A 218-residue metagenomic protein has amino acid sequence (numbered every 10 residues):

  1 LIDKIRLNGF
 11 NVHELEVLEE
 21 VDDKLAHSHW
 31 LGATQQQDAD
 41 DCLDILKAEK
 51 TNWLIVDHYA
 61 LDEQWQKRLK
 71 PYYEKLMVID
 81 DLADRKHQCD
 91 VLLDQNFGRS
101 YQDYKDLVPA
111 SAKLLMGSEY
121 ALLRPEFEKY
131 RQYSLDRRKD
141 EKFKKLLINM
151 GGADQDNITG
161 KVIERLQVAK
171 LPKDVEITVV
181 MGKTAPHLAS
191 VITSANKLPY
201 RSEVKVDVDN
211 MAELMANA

Functional and structural regions predicted by a protein language model:
L1-D40: Conserved nucleotide-sugar phosphate-binding/catalytic loop shared by glycosyltransferases and other
I2-G9, W65-L69, L107, A189-L198: Short, aromatic/basic amphipathic alpha-helical patches
L43-A60: Short N-terminal targeting/anchoring amphipathic segment
A48-K50, Q88, A216-N217: Alpha-helix C-terminal capping/helix-to-coil transition sites in glycosyltransferase folds
W53-V56, M77-V78, I148, T178-V179: Short catalytic-loop micro-motif centered on adjacent basic/acidic residues
A60-V108: Conserved nucleotide-sugar donor-interacting segment of glycosyltransferase catalytic cores, predominantly GT-B
Q88-N157, G182-A189: A nucleotide-sugar donor-handling region in carbohydrate enzymes
Q132-N217: Donor-nucleotide binding loops and adjacent catalytic segments primarily of GT-B fold Leloir glycosyltransferases
